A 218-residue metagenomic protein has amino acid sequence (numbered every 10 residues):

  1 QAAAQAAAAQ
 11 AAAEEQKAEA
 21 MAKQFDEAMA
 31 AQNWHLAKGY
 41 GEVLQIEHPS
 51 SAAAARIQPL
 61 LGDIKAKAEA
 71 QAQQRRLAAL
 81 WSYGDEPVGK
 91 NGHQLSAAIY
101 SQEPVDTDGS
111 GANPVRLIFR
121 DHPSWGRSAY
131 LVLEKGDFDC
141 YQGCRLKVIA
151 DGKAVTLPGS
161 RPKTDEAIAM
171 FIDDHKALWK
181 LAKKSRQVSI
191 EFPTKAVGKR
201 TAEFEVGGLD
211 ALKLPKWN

Functional and structural regions predicted by a protein language model:
A2-K23, E27-I46, A53-N218: A generic "folded-domain core" signal
